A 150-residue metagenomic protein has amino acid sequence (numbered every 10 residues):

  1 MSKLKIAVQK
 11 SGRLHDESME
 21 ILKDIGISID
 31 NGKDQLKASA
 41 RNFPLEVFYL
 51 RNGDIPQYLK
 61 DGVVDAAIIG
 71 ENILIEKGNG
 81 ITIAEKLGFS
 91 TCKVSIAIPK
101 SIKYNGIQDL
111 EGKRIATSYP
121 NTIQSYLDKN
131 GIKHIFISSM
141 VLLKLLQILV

Functional and structural regions predicted by a protein language model:
M1-V150: Domain-level signature for soluble enzymes in the chorismate/prephenate branch of the shikimate pathway
